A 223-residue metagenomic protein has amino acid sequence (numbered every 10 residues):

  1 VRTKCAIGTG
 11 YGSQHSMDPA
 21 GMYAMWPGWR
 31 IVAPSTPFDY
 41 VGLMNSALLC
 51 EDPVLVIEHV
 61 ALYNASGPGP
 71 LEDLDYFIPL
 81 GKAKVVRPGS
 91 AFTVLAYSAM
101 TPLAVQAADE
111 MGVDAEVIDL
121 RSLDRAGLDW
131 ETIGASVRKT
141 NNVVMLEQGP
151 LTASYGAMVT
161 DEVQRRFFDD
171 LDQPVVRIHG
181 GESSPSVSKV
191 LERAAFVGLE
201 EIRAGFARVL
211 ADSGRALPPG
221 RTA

Functional and structural regions predicted by a protein language model:
V1-C50, A211: Conserved thiamine diphosphate
V1-T3, I31-S35, L55-E58, V117 (+1 more regions): General beta-strand structural signal in soluble alpha/beta enzymes
G8-G10, V60-A223: Thiamine diphosphate
P27-G28, E51-D52, G112, N141: Residue-level detector of structured alpha->beta connecting loops
D52-P53, A91: Short, surface-exposed beta-edge/turn micro-motifs
